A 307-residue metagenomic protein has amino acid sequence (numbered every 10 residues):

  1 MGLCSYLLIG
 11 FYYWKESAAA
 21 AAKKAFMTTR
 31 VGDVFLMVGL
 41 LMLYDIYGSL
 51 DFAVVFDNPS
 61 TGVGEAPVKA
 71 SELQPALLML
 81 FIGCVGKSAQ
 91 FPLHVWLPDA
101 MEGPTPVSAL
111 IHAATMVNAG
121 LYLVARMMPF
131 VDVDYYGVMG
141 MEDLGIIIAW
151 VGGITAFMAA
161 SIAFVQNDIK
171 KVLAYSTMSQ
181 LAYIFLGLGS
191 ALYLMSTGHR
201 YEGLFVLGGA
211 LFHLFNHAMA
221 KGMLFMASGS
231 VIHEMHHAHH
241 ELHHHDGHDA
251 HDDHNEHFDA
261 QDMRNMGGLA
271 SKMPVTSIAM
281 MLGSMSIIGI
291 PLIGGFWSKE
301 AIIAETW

Functional and structural regions predicted by a protein language model:
M1-W307: ...captures the hydrophobic TM-helix bundle architecture rather than a specific catalytic motif, and can also fire on
